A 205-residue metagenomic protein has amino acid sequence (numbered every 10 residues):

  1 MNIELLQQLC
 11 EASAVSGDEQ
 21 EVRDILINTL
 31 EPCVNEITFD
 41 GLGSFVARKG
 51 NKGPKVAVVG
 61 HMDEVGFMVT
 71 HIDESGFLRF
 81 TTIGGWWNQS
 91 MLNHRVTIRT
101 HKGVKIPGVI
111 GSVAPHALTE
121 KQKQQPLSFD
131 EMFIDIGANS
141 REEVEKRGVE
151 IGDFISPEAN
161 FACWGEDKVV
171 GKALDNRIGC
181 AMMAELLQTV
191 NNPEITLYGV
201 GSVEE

Functional and structural regions predicted by a protein language model:
M1-E205: N-terminal hydrophobic/helix-forming segments and targeting peptides
